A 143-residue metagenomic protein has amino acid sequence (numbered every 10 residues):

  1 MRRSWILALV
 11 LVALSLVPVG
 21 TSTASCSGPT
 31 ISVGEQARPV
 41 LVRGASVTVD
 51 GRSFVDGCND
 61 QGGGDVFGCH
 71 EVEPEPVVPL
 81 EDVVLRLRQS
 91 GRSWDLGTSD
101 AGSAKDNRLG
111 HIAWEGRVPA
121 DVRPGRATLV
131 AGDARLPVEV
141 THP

Functional and structural regions predicted by a protein language model:
M1-V10: N-terminal export and membrane-targeting signals
R2-R3, S15-P143: Extracytoplasmic/secretory-pathway segments with low complexity and glycosylation-like composition
